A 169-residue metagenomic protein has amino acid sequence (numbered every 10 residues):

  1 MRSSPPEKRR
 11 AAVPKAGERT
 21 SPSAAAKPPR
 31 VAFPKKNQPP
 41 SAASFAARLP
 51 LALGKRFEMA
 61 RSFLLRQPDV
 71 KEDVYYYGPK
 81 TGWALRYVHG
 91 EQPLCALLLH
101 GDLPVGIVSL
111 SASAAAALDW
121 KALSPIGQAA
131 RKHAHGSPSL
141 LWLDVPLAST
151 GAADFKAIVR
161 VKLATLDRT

Functional and structural regions predicted by a protein language model:
R2-L65, K71, Y76-K80: Charge-rich, low-complexity N-terminal segments
K36, Q92-I107, L147, V159-R168: Short, Lys/Arg-enriched charge-dense amphipathic segments
S44, M59, A122-P125, D154: Exposed alpha-helical structural elements
S62, R66, V161-A164: A generic structural signal for well-ordered alpha-helical segments enriched in polar/charged residues
Y75-L140: Short, conserved beta-strand/beta-arch hydrophobic-aromatic motifs that form part of recognition grooves or interface
Q128-T169: Well-ordered alpha/beta subsegment
